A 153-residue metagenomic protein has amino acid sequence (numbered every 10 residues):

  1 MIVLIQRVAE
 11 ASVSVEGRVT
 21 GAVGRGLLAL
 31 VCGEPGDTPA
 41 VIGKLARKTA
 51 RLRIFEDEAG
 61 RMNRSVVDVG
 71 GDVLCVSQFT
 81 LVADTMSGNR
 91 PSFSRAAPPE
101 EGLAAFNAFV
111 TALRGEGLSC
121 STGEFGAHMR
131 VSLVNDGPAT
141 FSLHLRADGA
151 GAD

Functional and structural regions predicted by a protein language model:
A9-A11: RNA/tRNA-interacting regions in translation and RNA-turnover enzymes
R18-G70, T80-T111, E116, S121: Compact, glycine-rich, soluble single-domain proteins
L45, V76, A139: Residue-level signal for inorganic ion chemistry
G71-V73, L133-P138: A short, glycine/Asx- and small/polar-enriched loop/turn that sits immediately N-terminal to a beta-strand
F93-A96, D136-D153: Short, low-complexity, polybasic intrinsically disordered segments
S119, G126, R130-V134: GST superfamily/GST-like fold recognition
